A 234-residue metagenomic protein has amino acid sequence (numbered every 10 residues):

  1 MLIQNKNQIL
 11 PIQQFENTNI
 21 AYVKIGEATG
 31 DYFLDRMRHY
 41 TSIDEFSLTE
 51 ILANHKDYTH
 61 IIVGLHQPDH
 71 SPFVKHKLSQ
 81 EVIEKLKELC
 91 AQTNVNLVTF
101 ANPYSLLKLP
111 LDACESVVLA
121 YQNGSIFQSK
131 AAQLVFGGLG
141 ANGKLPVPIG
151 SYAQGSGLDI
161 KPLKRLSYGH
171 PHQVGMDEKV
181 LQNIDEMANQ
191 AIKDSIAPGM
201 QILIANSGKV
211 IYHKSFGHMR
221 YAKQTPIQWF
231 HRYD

Functional and structural regions predicted by a protein language model:
M1-D177: Preference for extracellular/luminal or secreted protein segments
Q173-D234: Short, conserved catalytic-motif segment at the N-terminal edge
